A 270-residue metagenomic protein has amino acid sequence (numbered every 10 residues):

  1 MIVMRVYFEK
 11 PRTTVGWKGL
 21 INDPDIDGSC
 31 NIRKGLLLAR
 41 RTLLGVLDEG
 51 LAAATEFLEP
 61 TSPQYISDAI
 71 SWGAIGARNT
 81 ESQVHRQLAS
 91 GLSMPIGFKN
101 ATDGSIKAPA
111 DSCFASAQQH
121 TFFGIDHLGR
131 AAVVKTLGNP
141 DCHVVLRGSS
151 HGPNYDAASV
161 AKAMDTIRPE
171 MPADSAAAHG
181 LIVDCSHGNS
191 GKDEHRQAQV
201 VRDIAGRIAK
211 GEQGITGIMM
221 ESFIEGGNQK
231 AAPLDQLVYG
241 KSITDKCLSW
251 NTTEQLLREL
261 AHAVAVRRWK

Functional and structural regions predicted by a protein language model:
I2-T166, P172, H187-D203, R207-G217 (+3 more regions): Active-site-facing alpha/beta catalytic cores
A177-A178: Generic long, charged, amphipathic alpha-helical segments
L181-I182, M219: A short glycine-rich, hydrophobically flanked beta-strand micro-motif that places a catalytic Asp/Glu for divalent metal
V183, S249: Conserved, mostly hydrophobic/aromatic
K230-T244: Short helix/strand-capping connector loops at secondary-structure junctions
T244-D245, N251: Alpha/beta catalytic cores of nucleotide-metabolism and tRNA/nucleoside-modifying enzymes
T252, L260-K270: Extended, intrinsically disordered, low-complexity segments
